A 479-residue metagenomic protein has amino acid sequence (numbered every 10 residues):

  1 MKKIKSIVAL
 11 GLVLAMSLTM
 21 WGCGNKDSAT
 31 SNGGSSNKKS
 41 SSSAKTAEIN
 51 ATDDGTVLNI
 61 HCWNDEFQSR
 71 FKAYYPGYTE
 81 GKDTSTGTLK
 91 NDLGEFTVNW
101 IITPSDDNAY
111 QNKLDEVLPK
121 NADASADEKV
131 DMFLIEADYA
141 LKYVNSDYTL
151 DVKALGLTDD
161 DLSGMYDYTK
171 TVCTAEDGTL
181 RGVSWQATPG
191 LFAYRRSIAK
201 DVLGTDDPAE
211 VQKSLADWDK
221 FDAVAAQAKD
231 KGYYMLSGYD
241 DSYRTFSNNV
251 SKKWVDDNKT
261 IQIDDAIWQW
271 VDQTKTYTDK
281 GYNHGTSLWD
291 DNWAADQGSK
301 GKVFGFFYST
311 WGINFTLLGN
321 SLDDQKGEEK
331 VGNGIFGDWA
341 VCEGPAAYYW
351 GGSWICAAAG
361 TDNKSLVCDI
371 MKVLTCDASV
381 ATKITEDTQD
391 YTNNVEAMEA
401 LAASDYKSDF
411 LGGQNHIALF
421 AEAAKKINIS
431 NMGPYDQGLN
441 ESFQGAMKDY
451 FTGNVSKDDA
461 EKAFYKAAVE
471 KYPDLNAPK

Functional and structural regions predicted by a protein language model:
S6-A9, L18, C23-L141, T382-T385 (+1 more regions): Conserved N-terminal structural module of periplasmic/extracytoplasmic solute-binding proteins
A44-I49, D92, N108, A122 (+5 more regions): Hinge/lid segment of periplasmic solute-binding proteins
T56, P119, D279, D324-N393: Extracytoplasmic/periplasmic substrate-recognition and gating elements
I102-E116, A216-K220, G285-S299: Short helix-initiation/N-cap motifs at beta->coil->alpha
A140-V144, T310-N333: A ligand-binding cleft/hinge motif common to bilobed small-molecule-binding domains
A175-F192, A216-Q262, A266-Q269, V303: Extracytoplasmic/periplasmic solute-binding protein
K220-K229, D257-D291, E329-K330, I335-A340: Glycine-centered hinge/linker elements that transmit conformational signals in sensory and ligand-binding systems
E396-G412, I417-K479: Conserved C-terminal helix/tail region of periplasmic/extracytoplasmic solute-binding proteins
